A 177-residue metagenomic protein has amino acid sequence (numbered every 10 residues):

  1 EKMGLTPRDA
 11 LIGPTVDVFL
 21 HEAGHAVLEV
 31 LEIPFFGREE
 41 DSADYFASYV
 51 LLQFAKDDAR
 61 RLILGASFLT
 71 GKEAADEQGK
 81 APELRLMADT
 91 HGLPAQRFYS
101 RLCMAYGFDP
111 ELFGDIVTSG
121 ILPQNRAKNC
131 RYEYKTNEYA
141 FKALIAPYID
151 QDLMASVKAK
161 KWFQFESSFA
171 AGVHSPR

Functional and structural regions predicted by a protein language model:
E1, A26, E39-D41: Polar-ligand-bearing catalytic/cofactor-coordination segments of membrane-embedded or membrane-tethered inner-membrane
E1-G13, P176-R177: Auxiliary, metal-adjacent structural segments of Zn-dependent hydrolase domains
D9-V16, E39-S42, L62-L64: Alpha-helical scaffolds flanking conserved acidic
L11-L28: Short alpha-helix carrying the canonical HExxH Zn2+-binding catalytic motif
G24-L31, F46, L51, S167-P176: Acidic/histidine-rich, surface-exposed loop or edge segments in extracytoplasmic proteins
F36-F54: An active-site-proximal "capping" alpha-helix that borders the catalytic cofactor pocket
D41-A47, A59-E77: Acidic helix-start/capping segments at beta-turn-to-alpha-helix junctions
E83-P176: Pan-zinc metallopeptidase signature
